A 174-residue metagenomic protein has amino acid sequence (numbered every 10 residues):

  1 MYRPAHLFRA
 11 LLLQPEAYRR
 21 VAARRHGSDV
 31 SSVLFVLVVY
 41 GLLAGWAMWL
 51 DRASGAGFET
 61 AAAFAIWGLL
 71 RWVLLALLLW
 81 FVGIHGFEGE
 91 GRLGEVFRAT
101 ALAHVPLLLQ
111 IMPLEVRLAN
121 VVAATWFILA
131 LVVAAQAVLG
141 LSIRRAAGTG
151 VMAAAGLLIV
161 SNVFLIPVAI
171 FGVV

Functional and structural regions predicted by a protein language model:
M1-G91: Selected alpha-helical membrane-embedding segments in polytopic membrane proteins
S54-E59, L107-I111, L165: Short amphipathic alpha-helical segments, especially helix-boundary/capping motifs
L69, A155-L157, F171: Charged/polar interaction segments and conserved charged motifs
W80-N162: Hydrophobic alpha-helical transmembrane segments and adjacent short intramembrane/lumenal linkers of inner/organellar
I159-V174: Juxtamembrane boundary at the C-terminal end of a transmembrane helix
